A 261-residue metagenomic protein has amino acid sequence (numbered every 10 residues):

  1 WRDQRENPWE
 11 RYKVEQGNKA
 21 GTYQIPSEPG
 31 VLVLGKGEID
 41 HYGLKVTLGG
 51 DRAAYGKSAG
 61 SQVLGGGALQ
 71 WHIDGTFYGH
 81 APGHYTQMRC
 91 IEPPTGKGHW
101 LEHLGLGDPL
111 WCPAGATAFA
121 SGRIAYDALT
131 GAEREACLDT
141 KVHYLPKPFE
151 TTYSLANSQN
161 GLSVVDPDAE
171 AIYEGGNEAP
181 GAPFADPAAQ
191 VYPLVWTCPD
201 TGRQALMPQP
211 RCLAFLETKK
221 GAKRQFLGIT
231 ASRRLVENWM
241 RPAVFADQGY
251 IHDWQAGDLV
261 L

Functional and structural regions predicted by a protein language model:
W1-D258: Non-heme Fe(II) oxygenase catalytic core, chiefly the N-lobe of the double-stranded beta-helix
